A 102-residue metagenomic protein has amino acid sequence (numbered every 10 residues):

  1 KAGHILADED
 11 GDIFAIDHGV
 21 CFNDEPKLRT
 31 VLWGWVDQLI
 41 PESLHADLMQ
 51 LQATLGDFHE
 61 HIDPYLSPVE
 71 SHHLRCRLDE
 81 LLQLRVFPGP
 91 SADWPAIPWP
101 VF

Functional and structural regions predicted by a protein language model:
K1-F102: Phosphate/dinucleotide-binding and metal-coordinating scaffold of catalytic cores in nucleotide-dependent enzymes
